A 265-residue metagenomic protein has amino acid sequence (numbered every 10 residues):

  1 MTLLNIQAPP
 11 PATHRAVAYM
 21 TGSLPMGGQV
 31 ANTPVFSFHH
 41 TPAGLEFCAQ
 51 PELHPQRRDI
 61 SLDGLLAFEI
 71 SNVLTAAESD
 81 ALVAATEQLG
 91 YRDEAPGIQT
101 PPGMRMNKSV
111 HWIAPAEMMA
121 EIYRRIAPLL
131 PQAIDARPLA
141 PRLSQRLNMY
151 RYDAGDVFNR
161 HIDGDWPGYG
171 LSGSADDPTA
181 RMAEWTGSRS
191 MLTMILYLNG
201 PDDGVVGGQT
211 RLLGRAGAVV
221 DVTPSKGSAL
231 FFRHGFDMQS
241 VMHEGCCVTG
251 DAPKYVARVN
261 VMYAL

Functional and structural regions predicted by a protein language model:
M1-F231, G235-L265: Fe(II)/2-oxoglutarate oxygenase catalytic core
